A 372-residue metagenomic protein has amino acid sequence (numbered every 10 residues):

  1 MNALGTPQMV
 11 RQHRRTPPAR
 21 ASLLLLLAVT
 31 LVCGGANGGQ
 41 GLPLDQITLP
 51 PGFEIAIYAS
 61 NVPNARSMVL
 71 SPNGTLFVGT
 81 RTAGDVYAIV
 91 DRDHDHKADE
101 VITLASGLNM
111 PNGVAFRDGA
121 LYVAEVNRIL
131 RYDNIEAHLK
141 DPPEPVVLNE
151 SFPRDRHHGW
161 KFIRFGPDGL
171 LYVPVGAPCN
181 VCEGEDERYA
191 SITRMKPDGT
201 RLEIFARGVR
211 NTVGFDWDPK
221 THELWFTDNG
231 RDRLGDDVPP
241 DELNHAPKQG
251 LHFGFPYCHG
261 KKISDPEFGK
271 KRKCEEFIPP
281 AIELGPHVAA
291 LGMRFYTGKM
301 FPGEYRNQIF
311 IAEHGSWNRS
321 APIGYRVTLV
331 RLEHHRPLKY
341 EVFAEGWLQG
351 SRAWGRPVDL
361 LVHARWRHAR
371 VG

Functional and structural regions predicted by a protein language model:
M1-P17: N-terminal secretory signal peptides that target proteins for export/translocation
N2-A3, A28-T30, A177, H259: Short intrinsically disordered, low-complexity coil segments enriched in acidic
Q12, L31-G34: Intrinsic disorder/low-complexity segments, especially N-terminal tails and targeting/processing regions
R15-A19, L24, L70, D198: General helical structural elements
S22-V32: Bacterial N-terminal signal peptides
G34-G372: Beta-propeller domains with acidic blade repeats across secreted/periplasmic ectodomains and cytosolic WD/CNH propellers
